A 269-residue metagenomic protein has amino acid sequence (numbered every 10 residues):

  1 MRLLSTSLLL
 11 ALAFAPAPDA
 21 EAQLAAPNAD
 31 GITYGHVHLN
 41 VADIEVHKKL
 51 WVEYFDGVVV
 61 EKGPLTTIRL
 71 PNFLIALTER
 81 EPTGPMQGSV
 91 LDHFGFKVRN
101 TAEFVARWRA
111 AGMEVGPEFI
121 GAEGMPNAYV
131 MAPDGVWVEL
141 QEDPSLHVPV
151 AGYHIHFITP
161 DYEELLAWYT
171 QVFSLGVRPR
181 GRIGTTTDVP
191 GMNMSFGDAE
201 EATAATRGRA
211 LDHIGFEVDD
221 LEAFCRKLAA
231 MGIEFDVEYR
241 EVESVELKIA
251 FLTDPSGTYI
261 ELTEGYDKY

Functional and structural regions predicted by a protein language model:
S5, A26-N28, E81-M86, P144-L146 (+1 more regions): Short, flexible, solvent-exposed loop/turn segments with mixed acidic/basic and small polar residues
S5-A17: Bacterial N-terminal signal peptides
E21-A29, V105, R109-F157, R180-G181 (+5 more regions): Vicinal oxygen chelate
A29, H38-I75, R80, A110 (+4 more regions): Core segments of cupin and vicinal oxygen chelate
I32-D43, T67, T83-W108, P126-M131 (+4 more regions): Vicinal oxygen chelate
W168-V172, I214, Y259: Ser/Thr/Gly/Pro-rich, low-complexity flexible regions
